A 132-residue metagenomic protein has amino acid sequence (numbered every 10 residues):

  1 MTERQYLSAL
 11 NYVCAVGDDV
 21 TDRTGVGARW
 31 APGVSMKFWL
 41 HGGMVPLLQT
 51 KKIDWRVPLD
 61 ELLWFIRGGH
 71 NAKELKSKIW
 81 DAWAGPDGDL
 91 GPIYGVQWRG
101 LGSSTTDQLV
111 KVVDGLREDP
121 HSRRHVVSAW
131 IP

Functional and structural regions predicted by a protein language model:
M1-P132: Terminal, non-catalytic protein-protein interaction segments that mediate quaternary/complex assembly
